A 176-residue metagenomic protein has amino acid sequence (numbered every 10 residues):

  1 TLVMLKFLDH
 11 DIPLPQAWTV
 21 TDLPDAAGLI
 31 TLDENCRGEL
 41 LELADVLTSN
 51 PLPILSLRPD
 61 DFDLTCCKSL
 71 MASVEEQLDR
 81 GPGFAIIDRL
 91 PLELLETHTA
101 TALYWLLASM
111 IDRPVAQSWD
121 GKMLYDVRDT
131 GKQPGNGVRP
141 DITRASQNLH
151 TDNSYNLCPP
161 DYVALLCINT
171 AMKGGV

Functional and structural regions predicted by a protein language model:
L2-V176: Non-heme Fe(II) oxygenase catalytic core, chiefly the N-lobe of the double-stranded beta-helix
